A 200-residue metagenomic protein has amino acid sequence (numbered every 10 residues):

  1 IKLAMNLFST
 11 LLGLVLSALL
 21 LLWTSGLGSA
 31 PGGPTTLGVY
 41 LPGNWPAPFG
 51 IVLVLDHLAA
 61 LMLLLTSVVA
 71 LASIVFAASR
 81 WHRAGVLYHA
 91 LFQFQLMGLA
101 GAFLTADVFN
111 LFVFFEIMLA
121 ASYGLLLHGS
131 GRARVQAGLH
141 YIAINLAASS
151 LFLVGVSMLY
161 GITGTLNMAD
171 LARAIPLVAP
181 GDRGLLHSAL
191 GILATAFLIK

Functional and structural regions predicted by a protein language model:
I1-F92, A169-R173: Transmembrane helix-loop-helix hairpins at membrane boundaries of multipass inner-membrane proteins
L7-L21, L61-I74, Q93-A100, I117-A120 (+4 more regions): Hydrophobic alpha-helical transmembrane segments of multipass integral membrane proteins
Y40, W45-A47, L96-G98, A106 (+1 more regions): Short hydrophobic "helix-edge" motifs at membrane interfaces and signal-peptide entry regions
R83-A84, A143, I192-T195: A short, structure-level motif marking secondary-structure boundaries and short turns
Y88-F94, G98-L185, I199: Alpha-helical multi-pass transmembrane bundles of energy-transducing inner-membrane proteins
D182-A194: Select transmembrane alpha-helical segments in multipass membrane proteins
